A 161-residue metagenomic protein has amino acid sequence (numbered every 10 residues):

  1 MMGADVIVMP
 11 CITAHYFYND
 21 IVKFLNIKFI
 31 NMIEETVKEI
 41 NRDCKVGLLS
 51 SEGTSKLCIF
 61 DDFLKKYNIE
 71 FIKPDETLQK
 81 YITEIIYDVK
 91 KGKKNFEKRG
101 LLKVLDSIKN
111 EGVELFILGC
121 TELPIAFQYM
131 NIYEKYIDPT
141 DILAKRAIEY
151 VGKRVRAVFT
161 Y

Functional and structural regions predicted by a protein language model:
M1-Y161: Non-catalytic structural scaffold of enzyme domains
